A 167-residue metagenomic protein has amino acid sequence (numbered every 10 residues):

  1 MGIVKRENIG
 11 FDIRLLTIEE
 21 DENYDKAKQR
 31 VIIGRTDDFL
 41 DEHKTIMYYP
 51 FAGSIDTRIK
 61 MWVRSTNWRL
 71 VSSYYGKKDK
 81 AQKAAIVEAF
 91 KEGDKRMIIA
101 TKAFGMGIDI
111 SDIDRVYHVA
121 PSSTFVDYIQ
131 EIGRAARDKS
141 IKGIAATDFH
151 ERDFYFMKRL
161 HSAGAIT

Functional and structural regions predicted by a protein language model:
M1-T36: Interdomain hinge/linker at the junction between the two RecA-like core domains of SF2 helicases
K26-R30, G34-F104, I108-T167: C-terminal helicase lobe
